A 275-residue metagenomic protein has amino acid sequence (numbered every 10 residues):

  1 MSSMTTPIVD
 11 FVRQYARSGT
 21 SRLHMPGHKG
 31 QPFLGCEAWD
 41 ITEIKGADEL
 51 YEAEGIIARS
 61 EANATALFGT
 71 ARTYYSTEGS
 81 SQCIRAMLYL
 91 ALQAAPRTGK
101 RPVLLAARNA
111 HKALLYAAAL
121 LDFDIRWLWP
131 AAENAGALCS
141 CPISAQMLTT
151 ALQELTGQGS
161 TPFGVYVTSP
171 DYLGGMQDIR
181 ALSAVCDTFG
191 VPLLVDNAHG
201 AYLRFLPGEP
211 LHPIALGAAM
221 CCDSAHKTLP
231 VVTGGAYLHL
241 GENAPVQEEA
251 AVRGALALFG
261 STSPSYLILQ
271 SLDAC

Functional and structural regions predicted by a protein language model:
M1-G55: N-terminal "arm"/small-domain region of PLP-dependent enzymes with the aminotransferase-like
M4-R13, G79-C275: Conserved PLP-enzyme active-site core in the AAT-like
M25-K29, Y74-Y75, M147, L173: Short acidic/polar alpha-helix capping motifs at helix-coil junctions
P32, D48-E49, E54-I56, A71-R72 (+4 more regions): Mixed-charge, polar/low-complexity N-terminal
P32-C36, I56-S60, D122, A244-E248: Short hydrophobic/aromatic-rich motifs at helix boundaries and adjacent loops
E37-Q82: Conserved N-terminal alpha-helix of the aminotransferase class I/II PLP-enzyme fold
